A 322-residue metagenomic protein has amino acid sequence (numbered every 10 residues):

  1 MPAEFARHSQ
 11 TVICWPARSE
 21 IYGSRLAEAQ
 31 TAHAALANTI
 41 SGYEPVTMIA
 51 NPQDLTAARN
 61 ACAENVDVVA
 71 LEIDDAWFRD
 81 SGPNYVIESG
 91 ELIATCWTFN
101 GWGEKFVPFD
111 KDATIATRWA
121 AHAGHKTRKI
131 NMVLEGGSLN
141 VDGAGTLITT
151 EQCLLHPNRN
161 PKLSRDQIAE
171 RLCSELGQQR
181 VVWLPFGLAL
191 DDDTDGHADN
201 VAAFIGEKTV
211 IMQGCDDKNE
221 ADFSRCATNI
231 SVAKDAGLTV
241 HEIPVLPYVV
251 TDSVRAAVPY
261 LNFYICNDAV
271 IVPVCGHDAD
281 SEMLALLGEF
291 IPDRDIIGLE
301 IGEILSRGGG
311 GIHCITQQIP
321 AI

Functional and structural regions predicted by a protein language model:
M1-I322: The feature marks the mature, well-folded catalytic cores of soluble enzymes
